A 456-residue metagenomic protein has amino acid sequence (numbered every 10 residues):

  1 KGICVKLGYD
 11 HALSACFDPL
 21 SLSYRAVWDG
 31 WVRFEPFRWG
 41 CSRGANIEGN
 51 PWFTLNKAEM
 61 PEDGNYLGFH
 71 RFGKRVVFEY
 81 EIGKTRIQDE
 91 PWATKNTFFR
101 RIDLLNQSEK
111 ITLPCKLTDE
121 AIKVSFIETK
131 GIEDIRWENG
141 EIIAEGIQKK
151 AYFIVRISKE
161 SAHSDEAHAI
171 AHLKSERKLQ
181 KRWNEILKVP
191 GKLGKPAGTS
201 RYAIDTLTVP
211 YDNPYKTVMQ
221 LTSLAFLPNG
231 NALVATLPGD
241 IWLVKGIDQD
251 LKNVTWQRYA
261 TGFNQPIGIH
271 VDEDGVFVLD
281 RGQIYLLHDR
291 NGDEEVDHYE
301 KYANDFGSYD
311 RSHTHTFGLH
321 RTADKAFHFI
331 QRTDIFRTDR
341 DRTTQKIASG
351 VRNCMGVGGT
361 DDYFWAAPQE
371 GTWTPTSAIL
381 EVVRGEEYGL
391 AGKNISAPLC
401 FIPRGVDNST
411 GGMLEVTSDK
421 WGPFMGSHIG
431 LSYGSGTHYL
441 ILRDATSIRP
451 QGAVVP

Functional and structural regions predicted by a protein language model:
K1-F99, K116: Beta-strand-rich N-terminal accessory domains
G64-R71, I132-W137, I269: Short, exposed beta-strand/loop patches in secreted or surface proteins that constitute
R71-G73, D103-I111, I147-Q148, A323: A short, structured loop/turn motif at beta-sheet edges
V76-Y80, R100, D134-G146, V276-V278 (+1 more regions): Generic recognition of long tandem-repeat/solenoid scaffolds
E81-G83, D103-L105, K116, R156-E160 (+1 more regions): Solvent-exposed residues in well-ordered beta-strands and their adjoining turns, especially edge/terminal strands
K95-A121: Surface-exposed beta-strand/loop patches in extracellular or lumenal glycoproteins
T118-E120, F126-N184: Extended acidic/polar, glycine-enriched regions that form or flank non-catalytic beta-rich accessory modules
I170-P456: Beta-propeller domains with acidic blade repeats across secreted/periplasmic ectodomains and cytosolic WD/CNH propellers
